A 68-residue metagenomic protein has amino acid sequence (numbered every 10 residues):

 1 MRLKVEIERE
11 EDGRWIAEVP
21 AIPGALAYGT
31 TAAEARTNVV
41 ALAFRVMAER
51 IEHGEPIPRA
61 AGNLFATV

Functional and structural regions predicted by a protein language model:
M1-L3, T37-V68: Short, charged, surface-exposed hinge/linker loops at domain edges that act as mobile lids or interdomain connectors
K4-I22: Short aromatic-glycine-(Arg/Gly/Cys) micro-motifs in beta-strand/loop hairpins
A21-G24, I57-R59: Generic low-complexity segments that are intrinsically disordered, proline-rich and/or Lys/Arg-biased
P23-E34: A short, exposed loop/beta-hairpin motif centered on an aromatic-Gly-Thr core
